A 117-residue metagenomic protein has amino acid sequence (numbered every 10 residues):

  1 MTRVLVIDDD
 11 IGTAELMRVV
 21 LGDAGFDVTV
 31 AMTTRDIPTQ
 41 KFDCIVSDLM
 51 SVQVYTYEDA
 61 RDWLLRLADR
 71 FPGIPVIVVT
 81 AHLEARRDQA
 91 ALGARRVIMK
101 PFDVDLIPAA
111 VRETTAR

Functional and structural regions predicted by a protein language model:
L5, D27-C44, D48, V52: Acidic, metal-coordinating helix/loop segments flanking the phosphotransfer/catalytic sites of two-component signaling
D8-D9, K100: Acidic di-acidic motifs
I11-T29: Two-component/phosphorelay signaling modules centered on CheY-like receiver
S47-L67: Conserved phosphotransfer microenvironments
D69-P75: His-Asp phosphorelay/catalytic-motif detector in bacterial-type signaling
I77-V79: Hydrophobic/aromatic residues positioned on beta-strands within the core alpha/beta folds
A90-I98: As written
F102-E113: C-terminal output helix
